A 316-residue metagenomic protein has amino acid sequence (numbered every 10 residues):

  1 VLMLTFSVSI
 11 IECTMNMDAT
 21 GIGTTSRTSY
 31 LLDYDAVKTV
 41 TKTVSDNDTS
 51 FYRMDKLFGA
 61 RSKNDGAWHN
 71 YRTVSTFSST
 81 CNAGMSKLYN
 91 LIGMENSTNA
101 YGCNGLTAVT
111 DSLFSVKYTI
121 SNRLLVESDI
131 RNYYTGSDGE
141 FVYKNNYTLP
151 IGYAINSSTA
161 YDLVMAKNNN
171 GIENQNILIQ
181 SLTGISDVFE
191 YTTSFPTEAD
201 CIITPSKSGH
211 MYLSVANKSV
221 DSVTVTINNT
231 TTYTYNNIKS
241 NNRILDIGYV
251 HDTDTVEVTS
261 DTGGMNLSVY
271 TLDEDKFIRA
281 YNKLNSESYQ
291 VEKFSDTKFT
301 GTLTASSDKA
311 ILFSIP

Functional and structural regions predicted by a protein language model:
V1-E12: Signature aromatic-anchored transmembrane alpha helix within multi-pass, membrane-resident enzymes that catalyze glycan
I10-P316: Soluble catalytic regions of membrane-associated enzymes that act on cell-envelope and secretory-pathway components
